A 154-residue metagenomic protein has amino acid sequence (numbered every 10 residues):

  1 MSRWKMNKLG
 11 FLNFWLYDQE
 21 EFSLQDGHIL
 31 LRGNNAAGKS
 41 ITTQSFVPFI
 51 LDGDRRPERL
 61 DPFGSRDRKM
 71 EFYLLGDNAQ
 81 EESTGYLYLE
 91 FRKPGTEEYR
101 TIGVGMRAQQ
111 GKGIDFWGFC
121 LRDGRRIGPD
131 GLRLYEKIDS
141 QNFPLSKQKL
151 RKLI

Functional and structural regions predicted by a protein language model:
M1-I154: Extreme N-terminal "head/tail" segments of very large remodeling/mechanoenzyme assemblies
